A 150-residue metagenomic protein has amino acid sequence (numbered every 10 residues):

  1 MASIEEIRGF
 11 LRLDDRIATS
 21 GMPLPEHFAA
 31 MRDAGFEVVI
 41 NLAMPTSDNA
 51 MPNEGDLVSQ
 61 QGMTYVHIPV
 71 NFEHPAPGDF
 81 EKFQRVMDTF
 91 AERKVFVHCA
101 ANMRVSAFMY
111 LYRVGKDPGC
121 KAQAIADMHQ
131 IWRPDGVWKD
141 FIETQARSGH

Functional and structural regions predicted by a protein language model:
M1-F96, A107-H150: Cys-dependent protein tyrosine phosphatase-like superfamily
C99: Short cysteine clusters
N102: Substrate/cofactor-recognition hotspot
